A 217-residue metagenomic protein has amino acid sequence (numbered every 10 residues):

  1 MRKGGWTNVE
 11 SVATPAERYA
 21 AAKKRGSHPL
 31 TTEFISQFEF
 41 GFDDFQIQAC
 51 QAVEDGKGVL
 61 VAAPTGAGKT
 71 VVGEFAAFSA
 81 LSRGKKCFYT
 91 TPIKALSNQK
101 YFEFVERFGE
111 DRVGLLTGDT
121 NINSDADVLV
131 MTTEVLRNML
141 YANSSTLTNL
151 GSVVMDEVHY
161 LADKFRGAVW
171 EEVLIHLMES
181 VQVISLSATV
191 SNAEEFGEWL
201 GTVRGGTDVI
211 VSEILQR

Functional and structural regions predicted by a protein language model:
M1-G58: Helicase-associated low-complexity/disordered flanking segments
T32, F40-R217: Conserved P-loop/Walker A NTP-binding site and adjacent catalytic elements of P-loop NTPases
